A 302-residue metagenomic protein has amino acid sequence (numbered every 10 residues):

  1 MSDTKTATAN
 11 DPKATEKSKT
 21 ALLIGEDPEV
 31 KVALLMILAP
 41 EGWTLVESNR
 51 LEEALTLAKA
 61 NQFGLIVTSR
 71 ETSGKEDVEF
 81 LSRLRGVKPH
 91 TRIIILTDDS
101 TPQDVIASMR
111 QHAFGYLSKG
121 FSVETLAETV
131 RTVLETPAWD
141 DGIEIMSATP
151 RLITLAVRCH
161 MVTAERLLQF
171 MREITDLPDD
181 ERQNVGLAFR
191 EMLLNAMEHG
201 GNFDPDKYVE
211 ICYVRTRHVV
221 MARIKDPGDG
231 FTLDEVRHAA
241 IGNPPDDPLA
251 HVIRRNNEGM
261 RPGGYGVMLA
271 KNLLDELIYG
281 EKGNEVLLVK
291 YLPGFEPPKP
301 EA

Functional and structural regions predicted by a protein language model:
G25-N49: Two-component/phosphorelay signaling modules centered on CheY-like receiver
E47-L65, S69-S73: Acidic, metal-coordinating helix/loop segments flanking the phosphotransfer/catalytic sites of two-component signaling
E76-H90: Short amphipathic alpha-helix used as the core "switch/output" element in two-component signaling
V78-E79, S100-G115: Alpha4 helix (beta4-alpha4-beta5 surface) of REC/receiver domains from two-component response regulators
V105, A127, R131, I143-I153 (+1 more regions): Conserved beta-strand-loop-beta-strand hairpin that lines the nucleotide-binding pocket of ATP/GTP-utilizing enzymes
M109, T125-A138: Receiver (REC) domain switch/output surface
R151-D180, I241-P248: Helix-loop-beta hinge of the Bergerat
L168-R190, L194, G259-R261: Conserved short strand/loop->alpha-helix "switch" segment adjacent to the catalytic nucleotide/phosphoryl-transfer site
